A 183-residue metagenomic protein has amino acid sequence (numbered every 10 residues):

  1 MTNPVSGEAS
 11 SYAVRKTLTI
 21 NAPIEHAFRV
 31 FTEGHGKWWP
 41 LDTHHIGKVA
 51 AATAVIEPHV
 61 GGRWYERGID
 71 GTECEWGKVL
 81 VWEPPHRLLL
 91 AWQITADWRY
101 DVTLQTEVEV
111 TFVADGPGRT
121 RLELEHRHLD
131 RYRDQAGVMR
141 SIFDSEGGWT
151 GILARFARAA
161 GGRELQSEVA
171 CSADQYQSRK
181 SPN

Functional and structural regions predicted by a protein language model:
M1-A50, P182-N183: Hydrophobic ligand-binding cavity/cleft-lining segments
K16-L18, A54, W76-V81, Q105-A114: Hydrophobic/aromatic beta-strand elements that line small-molecule binding cavities or substrate pockets in beta-rich
N21-E25, L80-R87, T111-R121: A short, structured loop/turn motif at beta-sheet edges
A27-F31, W64, V79, L90 (+3 more regions): Hydrophobic pocket/interface hotspot
G34-W76, S167-C171, Q175, N183: Short beta-edge strand/loop motif at the mouth of beta-sheet-based domains
R63-I69, L90-D97: Short beta-strand segments that buttress and anchor functional surface loops
D97-T150: Beta-strand/loop substructures that line and gate deep hydrophobic ligand-binding cavities in soluble
H128-N183: A conserved amphipathic terminal alpha-helix motif
